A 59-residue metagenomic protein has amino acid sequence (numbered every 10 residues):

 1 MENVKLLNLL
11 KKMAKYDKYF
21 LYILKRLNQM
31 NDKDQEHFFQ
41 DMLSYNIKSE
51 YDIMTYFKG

Functional and structural regions predicted by a protein language model:
M1-R26: N-terminal acidic leader/helix
K18-G59: Short, charge-rich amphipathic interface segments used for partner binding and complex assembly
